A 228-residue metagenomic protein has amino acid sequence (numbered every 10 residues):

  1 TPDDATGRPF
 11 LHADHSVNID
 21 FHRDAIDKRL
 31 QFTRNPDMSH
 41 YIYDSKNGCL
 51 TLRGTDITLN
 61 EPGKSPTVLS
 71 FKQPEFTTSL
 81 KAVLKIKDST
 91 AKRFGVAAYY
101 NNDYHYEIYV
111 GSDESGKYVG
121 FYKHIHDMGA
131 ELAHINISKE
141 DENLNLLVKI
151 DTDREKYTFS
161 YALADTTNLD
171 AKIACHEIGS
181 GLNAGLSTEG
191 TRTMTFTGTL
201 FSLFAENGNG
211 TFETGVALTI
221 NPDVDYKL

Functional and structural regions predicted by a protein language model:
T1-L228: Extracellular glycan-recognition regions
